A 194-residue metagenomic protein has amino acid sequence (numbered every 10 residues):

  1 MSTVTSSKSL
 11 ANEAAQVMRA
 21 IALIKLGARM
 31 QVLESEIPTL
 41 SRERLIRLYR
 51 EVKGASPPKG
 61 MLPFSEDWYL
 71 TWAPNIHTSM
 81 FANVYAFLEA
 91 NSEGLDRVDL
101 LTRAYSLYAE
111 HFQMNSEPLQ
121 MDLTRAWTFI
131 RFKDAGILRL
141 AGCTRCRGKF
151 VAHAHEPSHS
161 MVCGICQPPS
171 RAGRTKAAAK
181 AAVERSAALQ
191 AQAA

Functional and structural regions predicted by a protein language model:
M1-R19, L26, M30-Q31, S35-E36 (+1 more regions): Long, charge-rich, low-complexity intrinsically disordered regions
